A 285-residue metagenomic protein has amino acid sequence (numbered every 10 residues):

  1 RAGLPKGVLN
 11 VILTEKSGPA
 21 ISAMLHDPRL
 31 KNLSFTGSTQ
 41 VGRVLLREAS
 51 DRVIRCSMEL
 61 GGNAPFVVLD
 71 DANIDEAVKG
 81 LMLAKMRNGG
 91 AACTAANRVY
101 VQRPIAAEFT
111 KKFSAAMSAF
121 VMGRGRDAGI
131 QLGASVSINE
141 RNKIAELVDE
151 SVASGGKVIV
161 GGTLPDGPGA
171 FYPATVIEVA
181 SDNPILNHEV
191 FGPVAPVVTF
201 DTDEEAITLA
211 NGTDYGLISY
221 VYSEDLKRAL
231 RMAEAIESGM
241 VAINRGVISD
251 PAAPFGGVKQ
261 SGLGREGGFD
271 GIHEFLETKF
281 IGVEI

Functional and structural regions predicted by a protein language model:
R1-E15, P19-I21: PLP-dependent aminotransferase-like
K6, L60-G62, A92-T94, A128-G129 (+2 more regions): Short glycine-enriched loop/turn motifs at secondary-structure junctions
I12-E15, T36, A84, N244 (+1 more regions): Conserved residues at the C-terminal ends of beta-strands
E15-A23, G37-V44, E48: Beta-loop-alpha module in the N-terminal Rossmann-like domain of NAD(P)-dependent dehydrogenases, especially those
K16-A20, G62, D201-D203: Short helix-initiation/N-cap motifs at beta->coil->alpha
A23-M24, G80, E150, E274: Well-formed, non-transmembrane alpha-helical positions, independent of function
L30, V67, V121, V148 (+2 more regions): Conserved C-terminal structural/oligomerization subdomain of aldehyde/semialdehyde dehydrogenase
N32, Q40-S181, I243: ALDH superfamily catalytic-core signature
